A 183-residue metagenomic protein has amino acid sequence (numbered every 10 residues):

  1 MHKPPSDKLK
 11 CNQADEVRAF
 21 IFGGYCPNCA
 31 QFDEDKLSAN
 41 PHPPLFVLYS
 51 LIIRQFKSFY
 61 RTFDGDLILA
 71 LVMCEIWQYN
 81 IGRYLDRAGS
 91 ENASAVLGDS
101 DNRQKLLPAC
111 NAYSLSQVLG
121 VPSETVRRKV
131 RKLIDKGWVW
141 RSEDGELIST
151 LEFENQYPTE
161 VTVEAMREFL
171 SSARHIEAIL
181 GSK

Functional and structural regions predicted by a protein language model:
H2-C74: N-terminal leader segment of winged-helix/HTH proteins
L71-P108: Short helix->loop/beta-hairpin flanking segments within DNA-binding domains
D99-N102, L107-L119, L133: A short alpha-helical element within helix-turn-helix/winged-helix DNA-binding domains across DNA-binding proteins
V121-K132: Short amphipathic alpha-helical interaction segments
D135-D144: A short, conserved structural fragment
D144-A165: Short, cationic-aromatic polyanion-contact patches
V161-K183: Amphipathic alpha-helical dimerization/coiled-coil segments that flank or bridge DNA-binding/regulatory modules
